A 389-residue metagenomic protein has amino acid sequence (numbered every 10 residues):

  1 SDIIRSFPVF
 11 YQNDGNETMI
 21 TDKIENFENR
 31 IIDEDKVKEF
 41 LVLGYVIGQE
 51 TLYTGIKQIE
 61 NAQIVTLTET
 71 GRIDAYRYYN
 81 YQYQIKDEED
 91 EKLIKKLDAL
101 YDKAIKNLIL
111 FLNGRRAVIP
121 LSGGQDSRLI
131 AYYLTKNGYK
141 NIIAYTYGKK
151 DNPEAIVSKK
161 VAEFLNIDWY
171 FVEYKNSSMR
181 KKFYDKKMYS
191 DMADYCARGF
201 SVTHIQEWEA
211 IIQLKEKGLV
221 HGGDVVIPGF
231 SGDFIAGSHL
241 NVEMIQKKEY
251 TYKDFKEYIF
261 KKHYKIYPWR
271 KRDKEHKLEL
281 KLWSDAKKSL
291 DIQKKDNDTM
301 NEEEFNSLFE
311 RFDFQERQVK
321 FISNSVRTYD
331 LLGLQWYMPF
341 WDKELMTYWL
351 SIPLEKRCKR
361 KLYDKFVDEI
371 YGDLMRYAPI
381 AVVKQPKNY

Functional and structural regions predicted by a protein language model:
S1-L121, Q125-S177: Cysteine-centered catalytic environments shared across enzyme families
S6, G48, D233-F234, T347: Glycine-rich nucleotide phosphate-binding loop and flanking beta-alpha elements of Rossmann-like dinucleotide-binding
F10-N13, I130-Y132, A236, M346-S351 (+1 more regions): Short hydrophobic alpha-helical segments that form membrane-spanning helices or hydrophobic packing faces of helical
E60, K92, K96-L100, Q125 (+13 more regions): Generic recognition of stable, solvent-exposed alpha-helical segments in well-folded globular domains
Q82-K92, R116-A117, I142-T146, D191-A197 (+2 more regions): Glycine- and acidic
N113-V118, F183-L240, K277-W336: Conserved adenosine/adenylate-binding substructure
K150-L214, G232-D254, L350, L354: ATP-dependent adenylate-handling ligase core
Y252-V382, K387-N388: Conserved glycine-rich, hydrophobic/aromatic-active-site segments that form phosphate/pyrophosphate or metal-binding
